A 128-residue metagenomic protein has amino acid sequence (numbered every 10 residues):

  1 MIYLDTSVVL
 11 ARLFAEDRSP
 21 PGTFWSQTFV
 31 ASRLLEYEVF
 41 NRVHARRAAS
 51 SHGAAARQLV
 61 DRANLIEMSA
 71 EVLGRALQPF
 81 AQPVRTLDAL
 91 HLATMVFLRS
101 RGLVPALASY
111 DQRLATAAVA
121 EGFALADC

Functional and structural regions predicted by a protein language model:
M1, S32, E36, F97-C128: Acidic, PIN/NYN-like endoribonuclease modules and their adjacent C-terminal/linker elements
M1-L35, V43-Q58, F123: Short, well-structured N-terminal submotif of metal-dependent ribonuclease cores
L4, A31, E67, T86-A89 (+1 more regions): Short beta-strand scaffold positions
V9, L35, V72, H91 (+1 more regions): Alpha-helix capping/helix-boundary segments
A11, N41, G74, A115-T116: Alpha-helical elements of the RecA-like P-loop NTPase motor core of helicases
D61-T94: Acidic catalytic patch
